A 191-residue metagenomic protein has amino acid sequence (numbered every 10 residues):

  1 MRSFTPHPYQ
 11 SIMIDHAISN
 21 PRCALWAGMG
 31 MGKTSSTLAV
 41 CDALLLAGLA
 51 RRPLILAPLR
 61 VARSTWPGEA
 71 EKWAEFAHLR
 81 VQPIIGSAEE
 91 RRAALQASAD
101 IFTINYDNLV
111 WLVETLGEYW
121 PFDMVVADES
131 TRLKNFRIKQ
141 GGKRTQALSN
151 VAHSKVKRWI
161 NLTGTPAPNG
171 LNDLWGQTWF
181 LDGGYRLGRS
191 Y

Functional and structural regions predicted by a protein language model:
M1-A27: Conserved pre-motif I regulatory segment
N20-V40, S130: Walker A/P-loop
T34-S36, L49-K72, P168-D173: Conserved Walker A/P-loop ATP-binding site and its immediately adjacent core in helicase/helicase-like ATPase domains
R60, Q82-R91, N105-W111, N135-G141: Conserved helicase motor
V61-S87, L181-Y185: Conserved helix-turn-beta segment of the N-terminal RecA-like "Helicase ATP-binding" lobe in SF1/SF2 helicases
H78-V81, M124, K143-Y191: Conserved P-loop NTPase motor "coupling/switch" region that bridges the ATPase
A88-M124: Conserved helix/coil segment N-terminal to the catalytic DExD/H
L112-E114, T131-A147, L171: Conserved ATPase-coupling elements of RecA-like P-loop NTPase cores
